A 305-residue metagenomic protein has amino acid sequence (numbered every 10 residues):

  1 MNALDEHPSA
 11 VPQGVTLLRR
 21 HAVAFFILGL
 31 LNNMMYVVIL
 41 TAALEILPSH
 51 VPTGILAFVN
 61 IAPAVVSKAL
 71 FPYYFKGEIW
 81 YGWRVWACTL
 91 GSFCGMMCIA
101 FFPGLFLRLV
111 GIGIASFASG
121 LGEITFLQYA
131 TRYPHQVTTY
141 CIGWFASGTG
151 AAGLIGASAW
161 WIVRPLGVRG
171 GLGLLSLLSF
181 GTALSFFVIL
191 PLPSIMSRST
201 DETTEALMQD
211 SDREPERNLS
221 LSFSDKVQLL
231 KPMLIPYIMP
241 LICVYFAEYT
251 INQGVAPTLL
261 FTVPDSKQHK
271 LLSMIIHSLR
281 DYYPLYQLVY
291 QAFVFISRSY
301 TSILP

Functional and structural regions predicted by a protein language model:
M1-L31: Cytosolic juxtamembrane N-terminal segment immediately preceding the first transmembrane helix of multi-pass
L18, A22, M35-T41, V51 (+3 more regions): Membrane-interfacial loop- and helix-cap regions that link adjacent transmembrane helices in polytopic membrane proteins
F26, G95-M96, P103-G122: Hydrophobic core of transmembrane alpha-helices in multi-pass small-molecule transporters, especially MFS/SLC-type
V38-A42, I112-H135, V255, L259: Intracellular juxtamembrane helix-capping segments at the cytosolic ends of symmetry-related transmembrane helices
A57-V65, P134-F186, Q287-V294: Glycine-rich segments within core transmembrane alpha-helices of 12-TM secondary carriers
P63-V85, V163-R164, Y290, V294-P305: Helix-to-loop junctions at the C-terminal end of transmembrane segments in multipass secondary transporters
G82-C98, F106: Structural signature of the two symmetry-related core transmembrane helices
V168-L221, D225-Q228: Central mid-sequence intracellular linker of multi-pass
